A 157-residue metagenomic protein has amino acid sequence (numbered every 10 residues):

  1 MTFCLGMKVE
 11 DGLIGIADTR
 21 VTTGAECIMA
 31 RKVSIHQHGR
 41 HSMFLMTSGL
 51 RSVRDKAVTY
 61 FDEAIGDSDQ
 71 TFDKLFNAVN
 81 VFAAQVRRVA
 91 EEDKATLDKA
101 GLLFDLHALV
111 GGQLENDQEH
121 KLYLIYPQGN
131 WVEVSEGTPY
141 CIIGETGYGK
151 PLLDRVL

Functional and structural regions predicted by a protein language model:
M1-F104, V132-L157: Conserved short S/T/G-enriched processing/targeting/catalytic segments and their helical context
D105-G112: Conserved beta-ketoacyl condensing-enzyme motif
G112-G144: A mid-sequence, solvent-exposed acidic-amphipathic segment
